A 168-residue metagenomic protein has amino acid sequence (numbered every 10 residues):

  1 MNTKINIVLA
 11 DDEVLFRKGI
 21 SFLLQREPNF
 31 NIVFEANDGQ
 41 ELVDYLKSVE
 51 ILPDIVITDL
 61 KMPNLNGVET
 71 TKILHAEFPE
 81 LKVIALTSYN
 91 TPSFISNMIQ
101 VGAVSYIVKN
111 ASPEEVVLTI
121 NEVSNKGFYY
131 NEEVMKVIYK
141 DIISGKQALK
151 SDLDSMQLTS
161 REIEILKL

Functional and structural regions predicted by a protein language model:
D11, D59, T87: Active-site residues of response regulator receiver
D38-E41, L65-E69: Acidic catalytic/metal-coordinating carboxylates
D44, V68-E80: Short amphipathic alpha-helix used as the core "switch/output" element in two-component signaling
I51-I57: Active-site beta3 strand of CheY-like receiver
I57-D59, T70: Active-site T/S-Asp motif of two-component receiver
M62: Receiver (REC) domain active-site loop signature in two-component systems and cognate sites in sensor histidine kinases
F94-I99, N110-M156, S160, E164: Short, flexible helix-to-coil linker/hinge segments that flank and couple to helix-turn-helix
